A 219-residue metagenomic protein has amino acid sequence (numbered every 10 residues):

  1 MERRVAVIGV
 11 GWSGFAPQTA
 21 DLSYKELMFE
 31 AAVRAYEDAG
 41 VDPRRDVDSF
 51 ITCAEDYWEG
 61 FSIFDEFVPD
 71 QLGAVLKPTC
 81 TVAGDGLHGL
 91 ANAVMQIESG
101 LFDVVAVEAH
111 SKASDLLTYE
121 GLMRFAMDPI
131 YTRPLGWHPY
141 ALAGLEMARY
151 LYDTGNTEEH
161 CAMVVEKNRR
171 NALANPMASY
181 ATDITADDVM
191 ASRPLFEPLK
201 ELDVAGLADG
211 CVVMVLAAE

Functional and structural regions predicted by a protein language model:
M1-P78, M95-S99, A109-A208, V212-M214: Conserved "HGTGT" condensation-loop signature of ketosynthase/thiolase-family condensing enzymes that catalyze
C80-G84: Short beta->alpha junction loops
G89: Active-site histidine-anchored catalytic micro-motif
A106: Short aromatic-hydrophobic micro-motifs that form the base-stacking/packing surface for donor nucleotide recognition
A217-E219: Glycine-rich active-site/cofactor-binding loop and its immediate structural neighborhood
